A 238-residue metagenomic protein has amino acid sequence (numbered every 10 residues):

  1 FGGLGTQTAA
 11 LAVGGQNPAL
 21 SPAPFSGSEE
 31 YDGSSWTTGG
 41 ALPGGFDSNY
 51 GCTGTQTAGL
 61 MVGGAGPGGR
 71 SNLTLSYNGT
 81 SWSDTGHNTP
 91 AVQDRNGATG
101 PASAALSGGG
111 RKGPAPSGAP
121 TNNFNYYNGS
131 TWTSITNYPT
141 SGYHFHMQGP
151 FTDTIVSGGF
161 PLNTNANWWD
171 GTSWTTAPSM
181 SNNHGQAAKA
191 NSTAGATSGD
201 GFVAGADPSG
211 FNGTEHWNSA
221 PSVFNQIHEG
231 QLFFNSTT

Functional and structural regions predicted by a protein language model:
F1-T238: Polar, enzyme-active/binding microenvironments
